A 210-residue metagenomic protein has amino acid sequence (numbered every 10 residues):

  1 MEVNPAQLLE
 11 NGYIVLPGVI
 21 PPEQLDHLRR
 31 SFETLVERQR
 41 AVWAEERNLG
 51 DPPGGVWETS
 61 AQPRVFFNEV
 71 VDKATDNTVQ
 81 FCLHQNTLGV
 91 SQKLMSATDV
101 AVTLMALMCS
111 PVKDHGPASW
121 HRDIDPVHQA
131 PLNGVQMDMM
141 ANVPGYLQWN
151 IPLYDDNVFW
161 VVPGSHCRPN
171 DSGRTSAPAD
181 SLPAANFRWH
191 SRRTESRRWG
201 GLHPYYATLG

Functional and structural regions predicted by a protein language model:
E2-E10, P17-L132: Non-heme Fe(II)-dependent double-stranded beta-helix
G12-Y13, R197: Catalytic palm active-site di-aspartate
V15-P17, G201: Short, well-ordered beta-strand micro-motif
G134, M139-L209: Double-stranded beta-helix
